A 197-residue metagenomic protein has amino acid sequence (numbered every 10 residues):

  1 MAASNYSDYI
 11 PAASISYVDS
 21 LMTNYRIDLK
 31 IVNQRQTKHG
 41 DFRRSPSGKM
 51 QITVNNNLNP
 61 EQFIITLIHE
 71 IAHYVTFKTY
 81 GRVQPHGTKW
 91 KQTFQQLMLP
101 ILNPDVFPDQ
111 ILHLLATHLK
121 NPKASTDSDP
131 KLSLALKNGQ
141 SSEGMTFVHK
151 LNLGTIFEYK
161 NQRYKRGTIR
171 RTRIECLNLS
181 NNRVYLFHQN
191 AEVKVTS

Functional and structural regions predicted by a protein language model:
S4-I52, N57, G81-S197: Metalloprotease/metallohydrolase-associated module, dominated by Zn2+-dependent proteases
N59-F63: Conserved short loop/helix modules at catalytic or binding sites in compact beta-alpha or helix-hairpin-helix contexts
I65-K78: Active-site recognition of the HExxH zinc-binding catalytic motif
